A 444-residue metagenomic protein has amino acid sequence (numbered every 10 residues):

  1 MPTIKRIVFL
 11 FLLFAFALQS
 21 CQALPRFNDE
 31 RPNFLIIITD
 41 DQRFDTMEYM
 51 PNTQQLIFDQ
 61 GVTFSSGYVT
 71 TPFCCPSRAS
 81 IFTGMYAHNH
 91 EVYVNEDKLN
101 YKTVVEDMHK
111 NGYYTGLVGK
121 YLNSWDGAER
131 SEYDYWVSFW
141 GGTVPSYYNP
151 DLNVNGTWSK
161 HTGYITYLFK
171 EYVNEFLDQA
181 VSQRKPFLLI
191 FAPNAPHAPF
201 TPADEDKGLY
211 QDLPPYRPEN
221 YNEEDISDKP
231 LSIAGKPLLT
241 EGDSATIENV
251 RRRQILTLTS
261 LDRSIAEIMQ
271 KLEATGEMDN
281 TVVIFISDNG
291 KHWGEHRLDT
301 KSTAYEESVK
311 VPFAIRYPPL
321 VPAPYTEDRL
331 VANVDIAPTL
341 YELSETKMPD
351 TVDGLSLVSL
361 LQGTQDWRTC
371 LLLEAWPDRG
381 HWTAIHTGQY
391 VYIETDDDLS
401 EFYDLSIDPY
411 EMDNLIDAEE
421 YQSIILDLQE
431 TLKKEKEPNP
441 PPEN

Functional and structural regions predicted by a protein language model:
M1-V8: Bacterial N-terminal signal peptides that target proteins for export
V8-Q19: Bacterial N-terminal signal peptides
C21-E394, S400, P409-E430, K434-N444: Formylglycine-dependent sulfatase
